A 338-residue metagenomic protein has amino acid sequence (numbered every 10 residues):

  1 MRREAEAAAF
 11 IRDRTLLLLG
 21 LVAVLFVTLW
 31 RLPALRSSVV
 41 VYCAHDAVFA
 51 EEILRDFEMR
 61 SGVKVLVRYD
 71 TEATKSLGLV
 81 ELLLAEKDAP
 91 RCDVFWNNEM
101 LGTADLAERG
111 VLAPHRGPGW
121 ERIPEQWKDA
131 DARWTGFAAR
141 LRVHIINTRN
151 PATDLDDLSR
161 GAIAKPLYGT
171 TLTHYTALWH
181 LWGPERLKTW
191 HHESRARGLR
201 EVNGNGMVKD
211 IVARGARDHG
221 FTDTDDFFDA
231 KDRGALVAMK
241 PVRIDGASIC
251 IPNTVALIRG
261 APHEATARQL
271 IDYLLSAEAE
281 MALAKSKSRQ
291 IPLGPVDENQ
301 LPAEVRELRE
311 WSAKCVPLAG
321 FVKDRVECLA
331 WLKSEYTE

Functional and structural regions predicted by a protein language model:
E4-L25: N-terminal Sec-pathway targeting helices
L17-G20, W30-G102, E338: Early extracytoplasmic/lumenal segment of secretory-pathway proteins
A44-E51, D70-L77, P90-A216: Extracytoplasmic ligand-binding site segments that recognize negatively charged/polar headgroups
L101-D105, A213, D218-A238: A ligand-binding cleft/hinge motif common to bilobed small-molecule-binding domains
R122-E125, A139-R140, H191-R195, E201-V202 (+1 more regions): Periplasmic-binding protein-like
V143-R149, W179-H180, I251-T266, A282-L283: A bilobed periplasmic-binding-protein/Venus flytrap-type ligand-binding module shared by bacterial periplasmic
I258-C315: Mature extracytoplasmic/periplasmic domains
E298-E338: Extracellular/periplasmic bilobal clamshell ligand-binding domains
